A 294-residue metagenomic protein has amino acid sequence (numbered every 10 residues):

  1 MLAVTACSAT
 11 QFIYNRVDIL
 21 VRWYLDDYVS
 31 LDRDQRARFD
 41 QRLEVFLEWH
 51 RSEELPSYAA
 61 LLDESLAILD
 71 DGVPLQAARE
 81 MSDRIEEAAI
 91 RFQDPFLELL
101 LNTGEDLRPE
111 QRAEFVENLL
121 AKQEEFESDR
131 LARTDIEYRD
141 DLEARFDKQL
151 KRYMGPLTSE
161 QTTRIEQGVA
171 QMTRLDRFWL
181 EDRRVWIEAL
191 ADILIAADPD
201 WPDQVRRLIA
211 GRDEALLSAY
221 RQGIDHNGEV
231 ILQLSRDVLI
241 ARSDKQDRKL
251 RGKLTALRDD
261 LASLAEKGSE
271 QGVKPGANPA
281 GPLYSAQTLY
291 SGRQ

Functional and structural regions predicted by a protein language model:
V4-A6: C-terminal motif of bacterial Sec signal peptides marking the signal peptidase cleavage site
S8-Q11: Bacterial signal peptide processing site
N15-E48: Start-of-domain marker
R22, I187-Q294: A cross-kingdom marker for long, charged
L25, R38-F39, F96-L107, F115 (+4 more regions): Short, structured motif recognition centered on aromatic/hydrophobic residues
Q35-A67: N-terminal, post-signal-peptide region of Sec/Tat-exported proteins
L55-A89, F96-L99, V116: Signal peptide-directed extracytoplasmic domains
L100-R221: Extended amphipathic alpha-helical interaction segments
